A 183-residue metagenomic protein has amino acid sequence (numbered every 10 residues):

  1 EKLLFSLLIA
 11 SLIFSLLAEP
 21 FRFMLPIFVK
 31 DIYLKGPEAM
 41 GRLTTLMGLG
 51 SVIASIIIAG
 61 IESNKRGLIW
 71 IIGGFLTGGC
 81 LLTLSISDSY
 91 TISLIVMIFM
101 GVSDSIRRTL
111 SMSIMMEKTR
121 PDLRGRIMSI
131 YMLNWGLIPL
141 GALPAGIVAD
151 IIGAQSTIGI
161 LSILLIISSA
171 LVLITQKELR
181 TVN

Functional and structural regions predicted by a protein language model:
E1-P20, I98: Pair of pore-lining "gating" transmembrane helices in MFS-fold secondary transporters
L25-N183: C-terminal transmembrane bundle of multi-pass solute transporters/carriers
